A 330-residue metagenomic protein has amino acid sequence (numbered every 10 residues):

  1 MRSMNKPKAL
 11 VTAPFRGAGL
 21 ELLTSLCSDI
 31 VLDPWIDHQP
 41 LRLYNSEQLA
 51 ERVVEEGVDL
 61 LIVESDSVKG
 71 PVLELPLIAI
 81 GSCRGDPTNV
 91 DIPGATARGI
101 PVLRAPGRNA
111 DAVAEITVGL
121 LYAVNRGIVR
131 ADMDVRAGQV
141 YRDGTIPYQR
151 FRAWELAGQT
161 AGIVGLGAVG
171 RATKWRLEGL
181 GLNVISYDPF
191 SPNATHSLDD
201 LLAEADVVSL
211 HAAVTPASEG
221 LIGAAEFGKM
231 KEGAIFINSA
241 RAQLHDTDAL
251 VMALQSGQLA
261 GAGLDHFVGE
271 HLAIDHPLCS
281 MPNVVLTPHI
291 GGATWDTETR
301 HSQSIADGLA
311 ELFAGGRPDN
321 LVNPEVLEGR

Functional and structural regions predicted by a protein language model:
R2-L103, A203, G223: An N-terminal-biased, well-structured beta-alpha scaffold segment characteristic of Rossmann-like dinucleotide-binding
K6, A157-T160, G233: Phosphate-coordination loops involved in phosphoryl transfer and adenosine-cofactor binding
T12, G162-G165: Conserved N-terminal Rossmann-fold NAD(P)-binding element of oxidoreductases
V54, K69-P71, N183-I185, P189-P277: Rossmann-like adenosine-cofactor binding region
D59-L60, A79, V207, I235 (+2 more regions): Short, Asp-centered acidic motifs that coordinate Mg2+ and/or phosphate in catalytic or ligand-binding sites
R98, P106-T160: Phosphate-binding beta-alpha-beta segment of Rossmann-like dinucleotide-binding domains, i.e., the NAD(P)
V169: Hydrophobic/small residue at the entry helix of a nucleotide-binding pocket
G233-R330: Rossmann-like dinucleotide-binding domain for NAD(H)/NADP(H)
